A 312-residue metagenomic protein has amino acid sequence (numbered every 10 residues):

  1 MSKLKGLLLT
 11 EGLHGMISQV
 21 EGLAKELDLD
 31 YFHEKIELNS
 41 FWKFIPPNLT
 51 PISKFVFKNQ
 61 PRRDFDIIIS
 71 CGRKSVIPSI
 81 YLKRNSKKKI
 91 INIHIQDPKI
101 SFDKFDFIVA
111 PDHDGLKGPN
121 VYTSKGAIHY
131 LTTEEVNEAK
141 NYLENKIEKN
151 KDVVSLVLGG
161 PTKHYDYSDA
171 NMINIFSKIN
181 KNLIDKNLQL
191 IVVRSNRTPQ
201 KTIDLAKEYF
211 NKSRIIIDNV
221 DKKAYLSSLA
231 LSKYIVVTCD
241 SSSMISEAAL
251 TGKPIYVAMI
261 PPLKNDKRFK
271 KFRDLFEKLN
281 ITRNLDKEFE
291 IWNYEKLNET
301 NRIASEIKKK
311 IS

Functional and structural regions predicted by a protein language model:
S2-L7: Extreme N-terminal starter segment of soluble prokaryotic enzymes
L8-T123, H129: Active-site and donor-binding regions of nucleotide-sugar-utilizing enzymes
E11-L13, Y225-D266: A donor-sugar binding/catalytic signature common to diverse glycosyltransferases and related nucleotide-sugar
E34-K35, V109-A110, L190-N196, Y256: Short internal beta-strands
D103-S168, L285-L297, N301: A nucleotide-sugar donor-handling region in carbohydrate enzymes
P161-V193: Conserved catalytic-core segment of nucleotide-activated headgroup transferases in glycan assembly
N187-D221: Catalytic donor nucleotide-activated moiety binding site of glycosyltransferases and closely related
R273-S312: Leloir-type glycosyltransferase catalytic cores
